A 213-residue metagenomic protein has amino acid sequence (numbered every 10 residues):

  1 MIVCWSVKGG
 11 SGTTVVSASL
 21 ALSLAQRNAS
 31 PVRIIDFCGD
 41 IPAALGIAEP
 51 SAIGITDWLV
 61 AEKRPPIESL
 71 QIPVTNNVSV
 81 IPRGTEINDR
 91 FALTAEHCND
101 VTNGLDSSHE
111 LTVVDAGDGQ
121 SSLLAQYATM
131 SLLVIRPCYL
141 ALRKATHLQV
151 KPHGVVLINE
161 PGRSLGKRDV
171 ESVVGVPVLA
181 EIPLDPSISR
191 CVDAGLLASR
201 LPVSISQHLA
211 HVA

Functional and structural regions predicted by a protein language model:
M1, I34, V80, V178-E181: Conserved beta-strand scaffold positions in the cores of enzyme catalytic domains, especially in NTP/NDP-utilizing
M1-C38, I47, E62: Walker A/P-loop phosphate-binding motif and the immediately C-terminal alpha-helix
I2-C4, V32, I81, E110-V114 (+1 more regions): Generic beta-sheet signal
V7, F37-C38, R83-G84, A116-G117 (+1 more regions): Fold-independent oxyanion-binding glycine-rich loops and adjacent beta-strand/coil segments at enzyme active sites
S30-S107, R190-C191: P-loop/Walker-type NTP enzyme "switch/lid" segment
A48-I53, L132, E171-V174, L196-R200: Short, hinge-like loop/turn segments at secondary-structure boundaries
I55, R190-L209: C-terminal boundary of histidine-terminating zinc-finger modules
N103-R190: Conserved catalytic-core segment of NTP-binding enzymes
